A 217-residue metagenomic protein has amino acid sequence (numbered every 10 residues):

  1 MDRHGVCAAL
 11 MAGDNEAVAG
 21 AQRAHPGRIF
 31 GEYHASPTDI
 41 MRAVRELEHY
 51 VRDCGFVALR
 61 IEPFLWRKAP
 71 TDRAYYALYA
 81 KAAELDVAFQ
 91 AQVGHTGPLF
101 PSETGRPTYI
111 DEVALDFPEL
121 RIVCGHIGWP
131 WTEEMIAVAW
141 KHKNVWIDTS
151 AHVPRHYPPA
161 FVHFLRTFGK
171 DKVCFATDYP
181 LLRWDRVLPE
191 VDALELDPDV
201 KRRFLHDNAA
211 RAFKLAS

Functional and structural regions predicted by a protein language model:
M1, Q22-P26, V51, A114 (+2 more regions): N-terminal cationic-hydrophobic initiation segments that often serve targeting/anchoring roles
M1, V18, Y50, A82 (+6 more regions): Conserved, mostly hydrophobic/aromatic
M1-A12, E48: Alpha-helical scaffold segments that flank or form the walls of functional sites
M1-H4, V162, G169-C174, L181-S217: Mid-to-C-terminal alpha-helical segments outside catalytic/metal-binding sites
G5-A9, F30, R121-I122, V173: Short active-site oxyanion
D14-T104, R155, S217: Active-site gating/metal-coordination segments in enzymes
N15-A19, I40-A43, I110, W131-M135 (+2 more regions): Short, well-ordered alpha-helical microsegments
V57-A58, K68-C174: Catalytic pocket-lining loop regions of alpha/beta-barrel enzymes, especially the amidohydrolase/enolase/GH5 lineages
